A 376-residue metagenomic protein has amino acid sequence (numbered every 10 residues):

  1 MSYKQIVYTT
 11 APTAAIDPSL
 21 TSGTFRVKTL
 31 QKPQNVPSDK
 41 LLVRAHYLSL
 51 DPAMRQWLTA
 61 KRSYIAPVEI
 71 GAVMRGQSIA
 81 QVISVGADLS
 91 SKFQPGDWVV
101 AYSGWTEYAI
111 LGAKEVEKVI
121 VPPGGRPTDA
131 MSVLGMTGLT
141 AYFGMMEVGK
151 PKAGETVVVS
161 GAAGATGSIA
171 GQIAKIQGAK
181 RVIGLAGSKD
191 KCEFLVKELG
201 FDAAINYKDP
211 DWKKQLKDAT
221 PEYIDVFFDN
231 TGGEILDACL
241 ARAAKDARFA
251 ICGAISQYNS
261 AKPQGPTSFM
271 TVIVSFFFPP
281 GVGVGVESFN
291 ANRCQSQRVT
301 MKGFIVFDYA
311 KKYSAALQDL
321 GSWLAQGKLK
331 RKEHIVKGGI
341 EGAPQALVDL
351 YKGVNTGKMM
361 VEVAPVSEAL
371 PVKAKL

Functional and structural regions predicted by a protein language model:
M1-N35, P365-L376: Eukaryotic N-terminal low-complexity, Ser/Thr- and Lys/Arg-rich leader segments that predominantly function as
Q31-L50, Q56-W105: Glycine-rich beta-strand-centered segment in the early N-terminal region that forms part of a ligand/cofactor-binding
M74-Q81, D88, K92-G161, L329: NAD(P)H dinucleotide-binding glycine-rich loop of Rossmann-like/cofactor-binding domains, especially the beta1-alpha1
M131-P210, Q215: Mid-domain Rossmann-like dinucleotide-binding core that forms the NAD(H)/NADP(H) cofactor-binding site
E155, A247, V299: Glycine-centered, small-residue-biased loops immediately flanking beta-strands in adenine/cofactor-binding cores
A243-A244: Helix-to-beta-strand junctions that scaffold the AdoMet/dcAdoMet cofactor pocket in Class I SAM-dependent enzymes
P263-S275, V282-V336: C-terminal substrate-binding/catalytic core of Rossmann-like NAD(P)-dependent dehydrogenases/reductases
F307-L376: C-terminal hydrophobic helical "lid"/dimerization subdomain of Rossmann-like NAD(P)H-dependent oxidoreductases
